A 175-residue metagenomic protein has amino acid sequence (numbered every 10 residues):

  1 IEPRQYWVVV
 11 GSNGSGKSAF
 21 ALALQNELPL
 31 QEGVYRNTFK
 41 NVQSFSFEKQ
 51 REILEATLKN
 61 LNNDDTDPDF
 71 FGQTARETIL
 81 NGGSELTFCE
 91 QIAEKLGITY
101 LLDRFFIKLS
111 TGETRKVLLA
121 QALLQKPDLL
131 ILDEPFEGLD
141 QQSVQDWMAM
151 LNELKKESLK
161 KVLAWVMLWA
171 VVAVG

Functional and structural regions predicted by a protein language model:
S18-G83: ABC ATPase nucleotide-binding domain signature region
S84-L101: Conserved ABC ATPase "signature" region
F105-L109: Conserved ABC ATPase signature
L119: Hydrophobic anchor residue at the start of the ABC signature
L130-E134: Catalytic Walker B motif of ABC-type/P-loop ATPase nucleotide-binding domains
Q141-S143: Helix N-cap at the start of a conserved alpha-helix in ABC-type nucleotide-binding domains
M150-M167: Conserved catalytic loops of ABC-family nucleotide-binding domains
